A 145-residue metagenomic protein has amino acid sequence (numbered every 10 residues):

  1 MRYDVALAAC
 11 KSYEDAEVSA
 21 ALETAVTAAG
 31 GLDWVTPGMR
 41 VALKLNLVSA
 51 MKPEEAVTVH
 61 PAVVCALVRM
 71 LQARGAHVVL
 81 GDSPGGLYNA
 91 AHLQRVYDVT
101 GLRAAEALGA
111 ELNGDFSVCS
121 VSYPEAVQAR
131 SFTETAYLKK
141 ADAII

Functional and structural regions predicted by a protein language model:
M1-I144: N-terminal and secondary-structure boundary signal
